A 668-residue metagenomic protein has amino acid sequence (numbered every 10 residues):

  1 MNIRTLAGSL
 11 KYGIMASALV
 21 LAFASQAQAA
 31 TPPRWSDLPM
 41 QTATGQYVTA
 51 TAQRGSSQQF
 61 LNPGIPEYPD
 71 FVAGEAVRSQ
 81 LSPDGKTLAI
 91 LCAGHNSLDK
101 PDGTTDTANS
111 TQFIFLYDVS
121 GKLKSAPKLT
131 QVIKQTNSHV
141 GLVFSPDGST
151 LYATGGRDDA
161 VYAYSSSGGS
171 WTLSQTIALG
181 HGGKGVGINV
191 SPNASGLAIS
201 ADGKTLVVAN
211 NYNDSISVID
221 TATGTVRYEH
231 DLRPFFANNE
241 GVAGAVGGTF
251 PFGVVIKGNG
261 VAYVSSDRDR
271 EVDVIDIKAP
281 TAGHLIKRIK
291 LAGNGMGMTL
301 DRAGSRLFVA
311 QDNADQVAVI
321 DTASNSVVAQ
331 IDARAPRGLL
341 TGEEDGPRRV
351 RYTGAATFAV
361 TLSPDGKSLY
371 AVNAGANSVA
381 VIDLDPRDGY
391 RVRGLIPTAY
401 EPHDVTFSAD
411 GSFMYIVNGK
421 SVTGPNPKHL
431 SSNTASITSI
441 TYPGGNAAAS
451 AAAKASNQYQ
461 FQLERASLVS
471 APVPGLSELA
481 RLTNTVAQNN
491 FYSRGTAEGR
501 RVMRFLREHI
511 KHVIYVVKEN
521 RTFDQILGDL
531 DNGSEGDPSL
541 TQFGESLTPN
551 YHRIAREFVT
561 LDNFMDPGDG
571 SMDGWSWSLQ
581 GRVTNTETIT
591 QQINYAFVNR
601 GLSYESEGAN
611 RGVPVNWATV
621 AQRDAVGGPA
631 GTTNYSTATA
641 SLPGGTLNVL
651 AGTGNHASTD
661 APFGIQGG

Functional and structural regions predicted by a protein language model:
M1, M15, M40, M296-M298 (+4 more regions): Detector for methionine-enriched segments
N2-I14: Bacterial N-terminal signal peptides that target proteins for export
G13-A22: Bacterial N-terminal signal peptides
S17, A27, V77, A466 (+2 more regions): Active-site-proximal helix/loop capping residues that flank conserved catalytic or ligand/cofactor
L21-S25, A29-G499: Predominantly soluble domains enriched in secretory-pathway, periplasmic, or organellar proteins
E464, A480-G668: N-terminal pro-sequences and low-complexity stem/linker regions of secreted or lumenal proteins
